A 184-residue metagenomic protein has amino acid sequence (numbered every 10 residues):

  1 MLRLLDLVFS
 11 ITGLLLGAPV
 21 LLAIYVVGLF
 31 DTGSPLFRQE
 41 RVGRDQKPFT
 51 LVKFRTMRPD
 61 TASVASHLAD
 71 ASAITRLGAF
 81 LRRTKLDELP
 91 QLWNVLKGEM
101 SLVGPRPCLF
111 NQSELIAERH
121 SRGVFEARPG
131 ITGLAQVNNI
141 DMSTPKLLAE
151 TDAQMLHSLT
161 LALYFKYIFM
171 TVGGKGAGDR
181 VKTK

Functional and structural regions predicted by a protein language model:
M1-P59, K166-K184: A hydrophobic, helix-centered structural microdomain
L2, I74, W93: Active-site alpha-helix of zinc metalloproteases
L22, A73, E88: Short phosphate-engaging motifs
F37-A73, I131-E150: Short, glycine-rich, amphipathic interfacial segments at transmembrane boundaries or analogous
G43, P90-K184: Hydrophobic structural segments characteristic of membrane proteins
